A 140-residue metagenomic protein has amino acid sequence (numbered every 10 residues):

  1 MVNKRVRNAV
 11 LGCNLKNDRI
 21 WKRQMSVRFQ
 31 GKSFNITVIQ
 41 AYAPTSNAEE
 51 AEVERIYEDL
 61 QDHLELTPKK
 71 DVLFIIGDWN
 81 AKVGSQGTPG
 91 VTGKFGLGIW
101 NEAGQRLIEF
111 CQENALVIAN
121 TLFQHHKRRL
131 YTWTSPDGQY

Functional and structural regions predicted by a protein language model:
M1-Y140: A shared catalytic/ligand-binding motif for oxyanion handling
